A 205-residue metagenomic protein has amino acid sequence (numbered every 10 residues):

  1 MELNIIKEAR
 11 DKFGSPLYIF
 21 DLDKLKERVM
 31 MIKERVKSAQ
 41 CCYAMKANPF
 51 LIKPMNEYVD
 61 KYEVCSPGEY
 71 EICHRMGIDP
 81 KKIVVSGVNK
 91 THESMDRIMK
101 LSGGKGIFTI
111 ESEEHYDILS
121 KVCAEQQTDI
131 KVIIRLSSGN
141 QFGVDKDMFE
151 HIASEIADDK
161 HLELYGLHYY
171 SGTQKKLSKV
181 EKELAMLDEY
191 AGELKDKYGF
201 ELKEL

Functional and structural regions predicted by a protein language model:
N4-P16: Generic N-terminal amphipathic, Lys/Arg-enriched alpha-helix
E8, K33, C123-A124: Short boundary motifs at domain starts and secondary-structure transition points
F13-L22, Q40-Y43: A glycine-/small-polar-enriched, mobile loop at the entrance of the PLP active site in fold-type I
R28-R35: Conserved PLP-dependent catalytic core of the aminotransferase class-I/II
S38-E204: Active-site-proximal beta-alpha core segment in soluble small-molecule metabolic enzymes
